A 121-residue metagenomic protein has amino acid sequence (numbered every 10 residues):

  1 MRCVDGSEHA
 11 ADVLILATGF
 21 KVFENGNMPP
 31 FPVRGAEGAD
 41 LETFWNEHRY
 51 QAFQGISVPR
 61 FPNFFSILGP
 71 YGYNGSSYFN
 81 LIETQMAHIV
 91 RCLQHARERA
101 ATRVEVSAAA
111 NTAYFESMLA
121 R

Functional and structural regions predicted by a protein language model:
M1-V4, S77: Short alpha-helical segments and helix-capping/turn motifs at coil-helix boundaries
C3-V13: Core beta-strand elements of the Rossmann-like FAD/NAD(P) dinucleotide-binding domain in flavoenzyme oxidoreductases
L16: Long, His/Glu/Asp-enriched segments that create or flank divalent metal/ion-associated functional microenvironments
K21-G72: Glycine-rich loop(s) and the adjacent beta-strand/alpha-helix scaffold that form part
Q51-A52, F65-R121: C-terminal, flexible cofactor-proximal segment of oxidoreductases
